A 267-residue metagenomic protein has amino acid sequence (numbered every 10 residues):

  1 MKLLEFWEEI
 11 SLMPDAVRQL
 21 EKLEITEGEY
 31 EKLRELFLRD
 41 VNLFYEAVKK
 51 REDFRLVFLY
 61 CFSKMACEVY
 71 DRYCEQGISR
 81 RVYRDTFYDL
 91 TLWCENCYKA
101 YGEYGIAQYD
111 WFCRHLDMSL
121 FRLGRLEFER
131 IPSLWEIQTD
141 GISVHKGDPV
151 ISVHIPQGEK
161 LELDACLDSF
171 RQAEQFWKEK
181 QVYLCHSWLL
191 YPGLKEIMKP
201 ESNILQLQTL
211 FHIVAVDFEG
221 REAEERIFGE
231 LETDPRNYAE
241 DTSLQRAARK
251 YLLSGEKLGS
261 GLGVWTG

Functional and structural regions predicted by a protein language model:
M1-L161, K178-V182, G193-G267: Non-catalytic substrate-recognition and accessory regions of acyl/acetyltransferase enzymes
E162-W177: Well-ordered, non-membrane alpha-helical segments in soluble/globular domains
W188-Y191: An acidic- and aromatic-residue-enriched active-site/binding cleft used to recognize and process polar
